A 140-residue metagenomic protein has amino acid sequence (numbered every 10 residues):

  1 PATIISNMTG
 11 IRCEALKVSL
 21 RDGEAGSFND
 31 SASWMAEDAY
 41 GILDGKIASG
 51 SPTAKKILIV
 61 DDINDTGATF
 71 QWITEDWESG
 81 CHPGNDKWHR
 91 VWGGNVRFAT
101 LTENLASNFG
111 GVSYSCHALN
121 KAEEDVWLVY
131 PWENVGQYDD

Functional and structural regions predicted by a protein language model:
P1-N7: Hydrophobic alpha-helical segments in the ANL/AMP-binding
S6, G50, H89-V91: Generic structural signal for beta-strand residues in well-ordered domains
M8-L58, D65-E75: Short, glycine/charge-rich flexible loops or terminal/linker lids adjacent to PRPP-binding catalytic cores
E75-D140: PRPP-dependent phosphoribosyltransferase catalytic core
